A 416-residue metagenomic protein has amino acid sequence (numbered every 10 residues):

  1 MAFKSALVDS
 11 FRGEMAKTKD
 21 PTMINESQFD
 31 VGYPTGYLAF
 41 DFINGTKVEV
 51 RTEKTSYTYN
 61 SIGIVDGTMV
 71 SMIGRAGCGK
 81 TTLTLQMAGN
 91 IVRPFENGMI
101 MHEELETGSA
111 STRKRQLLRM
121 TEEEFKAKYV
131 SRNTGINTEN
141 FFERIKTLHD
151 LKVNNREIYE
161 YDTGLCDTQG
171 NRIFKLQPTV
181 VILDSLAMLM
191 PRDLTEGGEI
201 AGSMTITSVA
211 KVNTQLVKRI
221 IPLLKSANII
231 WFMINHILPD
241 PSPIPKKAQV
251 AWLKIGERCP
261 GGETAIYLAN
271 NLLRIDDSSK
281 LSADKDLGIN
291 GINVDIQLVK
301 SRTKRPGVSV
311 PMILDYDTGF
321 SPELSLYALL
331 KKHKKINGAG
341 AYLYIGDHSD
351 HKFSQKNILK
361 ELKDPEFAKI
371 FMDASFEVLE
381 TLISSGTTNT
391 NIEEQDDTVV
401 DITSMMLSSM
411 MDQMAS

Functional and structural regions predicted by a protein language model:
A2-F125, E143-T147, I158-Y159: The Walker A/P-loop phosphate-binding site
I43-V50, R75, M87-F95, Q116-T121 (+10 more regions): Conserved, well-folded catalytic cores of nucleic-acid-processing and energy-transducing macromolecular machines
S56-I62, A127-I136, A339-K356: Short linear loop/turn motifs
M69-G74, G198-T207, S309-Y316, L359: Short hinge/gating elements
I91, F95-T205: Conserved inter-motif catalytic segment of the P-loop NTP-binding fold
H102, I182-L183, F232-I234, R274 (+1 more regions): A structural signal for short, well-ordered beta-strand segments and their strand-loop junctions that often border
I206-H333: Phosphate-binding/switch region of NTP-binding enzymes
A341-S416: Terminal-proximal interaction/regulatory segments of ATP-powered molecular machines
